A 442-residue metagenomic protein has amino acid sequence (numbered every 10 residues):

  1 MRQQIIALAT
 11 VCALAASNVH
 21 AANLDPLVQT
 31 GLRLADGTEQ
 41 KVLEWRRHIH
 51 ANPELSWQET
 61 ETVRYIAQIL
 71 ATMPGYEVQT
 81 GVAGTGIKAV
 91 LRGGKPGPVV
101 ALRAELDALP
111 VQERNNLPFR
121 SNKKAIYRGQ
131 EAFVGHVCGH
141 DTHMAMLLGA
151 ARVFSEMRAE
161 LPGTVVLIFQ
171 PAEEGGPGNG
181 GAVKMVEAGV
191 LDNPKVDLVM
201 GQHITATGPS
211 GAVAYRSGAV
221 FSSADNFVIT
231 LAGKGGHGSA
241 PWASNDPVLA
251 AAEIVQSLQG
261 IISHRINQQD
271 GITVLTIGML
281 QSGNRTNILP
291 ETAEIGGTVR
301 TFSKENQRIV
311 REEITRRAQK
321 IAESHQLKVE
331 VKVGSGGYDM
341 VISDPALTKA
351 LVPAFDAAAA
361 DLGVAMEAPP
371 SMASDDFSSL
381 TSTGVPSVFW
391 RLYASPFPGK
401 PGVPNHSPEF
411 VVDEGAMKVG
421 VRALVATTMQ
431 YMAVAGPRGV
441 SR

Functional and structural regions predicted by a protein language model:
M1-H20: Gram-negative bacterial Sec-dependent N-terminal signal peptides
A22-L24, L249-R442: Metal-dependent amide/peptide-bond hydrolase catalytic core, centered on the "pita-bread" metallohydrolase fold
N23-H136, D141, A145-G163: Acidic/His- and Gly-rich active-site-bordering loop/insert found across diverse amide/peptide-bond hydrolases
D36-Q40, S56-R64, D141, A145 (+6 more regions): Soluble non-cytosolic domains of exported or imported proteins
I49, A89, L102, H140 (+8 more regions): Divalent metal-coordination and catalytic microenvironments
V111-I126, V220-T230, Y393-P401: Acidic-glycine-rich active-site phosphate/pyrophosphate-binding loop
K123-G135, D141-T142, V153-M279, N284-I288 (+1 more regions): Histidine/acidic-residue-rich, glycine-tolerant segments that coordinate divalent metal ions
